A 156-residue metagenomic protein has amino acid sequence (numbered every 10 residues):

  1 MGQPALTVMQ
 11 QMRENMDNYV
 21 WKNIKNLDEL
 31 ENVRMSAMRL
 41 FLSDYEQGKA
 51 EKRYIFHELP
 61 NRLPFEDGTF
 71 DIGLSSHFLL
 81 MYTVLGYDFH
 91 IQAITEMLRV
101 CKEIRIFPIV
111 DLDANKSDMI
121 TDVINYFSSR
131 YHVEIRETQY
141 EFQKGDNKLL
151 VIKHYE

Functional and structural regions predicted by a protein language model:
M1-R53: Class I S-adenosyl-L-methionine-dependent methyltransferase module
A50-P64: Conserved SAM-binding strand-loop segment of SAM-dependent methyltransferases
I55-H57, R105, E134: Hydrophobic/aromatic beta-strand patches that form the interior of the parallel beta-sheet core in alpha/beta enzyme
P60-L74: A short acidic, Gly/Pro-enriched loop at the edge of an enzyme's catalytic core that lines a small-molecule cofactor
S76-L79: Residues lining the SAM
Y82-E96: A short, conserved alpha-helix within the catalytic core of class I
A93, M97-V110: Conserved beta-strand signature within the Rossmann-like core of class I S-adenosyl-L-methionine
L112-E156: Class I S-adenosyl-L-methionine
